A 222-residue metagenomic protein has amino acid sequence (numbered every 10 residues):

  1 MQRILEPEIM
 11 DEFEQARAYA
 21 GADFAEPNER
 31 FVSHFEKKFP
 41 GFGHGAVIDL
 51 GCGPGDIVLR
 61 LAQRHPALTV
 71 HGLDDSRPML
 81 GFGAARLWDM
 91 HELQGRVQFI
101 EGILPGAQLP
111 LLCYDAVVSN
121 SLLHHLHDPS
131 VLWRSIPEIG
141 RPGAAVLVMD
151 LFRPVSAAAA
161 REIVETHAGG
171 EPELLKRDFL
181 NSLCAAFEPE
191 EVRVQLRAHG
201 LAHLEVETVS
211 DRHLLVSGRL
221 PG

Functional and structural regions predicted by a protein language model:
M1-A18: N-terminal, positively charged/glycine-rich alpha-helical extensions of SAM-dependent methyltransferases
A25-H44: Conserved alpha-helix/loop element of class I SAM-dependent methyltransferases that forms part of the SAM/SAH-binding
I48, D56-G106: Class I SAM-dependent methyltransferase SAM/SAH-binding core
V118: A conserved beta-strand element that flanks and buttresses the S-adenosyl-L-methionine
V131-P142: A short glycine-rich, Lys/Arg-flanked "PGG" loop and its adjoining helix->strand segment in the class I
G143-D150: Conserved beta-strand signature within the Rossmann-like core of class I S-adenosyl-L-methionine
L151-H199, E205-E207: C-terminal alpha-helical "lid/dimerization" subdomain adjacent to the S-adenosyl-L-methionine
A202-G222: Core SAM-dependent methyltransferase catalytic element
